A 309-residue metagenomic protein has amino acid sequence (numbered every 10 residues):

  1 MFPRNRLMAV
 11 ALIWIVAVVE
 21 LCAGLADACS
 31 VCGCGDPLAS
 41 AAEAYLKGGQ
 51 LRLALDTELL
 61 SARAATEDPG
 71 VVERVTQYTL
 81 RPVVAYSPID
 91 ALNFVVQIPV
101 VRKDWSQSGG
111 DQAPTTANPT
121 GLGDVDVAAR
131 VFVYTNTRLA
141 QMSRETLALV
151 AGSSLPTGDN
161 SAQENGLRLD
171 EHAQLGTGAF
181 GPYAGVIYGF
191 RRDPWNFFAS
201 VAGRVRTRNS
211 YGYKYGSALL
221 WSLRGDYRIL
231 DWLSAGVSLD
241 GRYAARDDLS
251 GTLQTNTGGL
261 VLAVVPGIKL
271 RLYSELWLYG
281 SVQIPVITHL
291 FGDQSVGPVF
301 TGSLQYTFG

Functional and structural regions predicted by a protein language model:
A23-A64, T137-A148, D159-A162, G309: Outer-membrane beta-barrel biogenesis signature
E43, L55-T57, P82-Y86, V96 (+7 more regions): Residues on the lipid-exposed face of transmembrane beta-strands in outer-membrane beta-barrel proteins
Q50, V75-T79, L122-A128, T146 (+5 more regions): Transmembrane beta-barrel architecture of outer-membrane proteins
L51, A91-V96, N136-L139, P194-F197 (+2 more regions): Repeated loop/turn-to-beta-strand initiation elements of outer-membrane beta-barrel proteins
L53-S61, V96-V100, L149-L155, V186 (+4 more regions): Transmembrane beta-barrel strands of outer-membrane/channel proteins
E58-T79, N165, L169: Surface-exposed strand-loop-strand hairpins of Gram-negative outer-membrane beta-barrel proteins
A62-D68, G212-G309: Outer membrane beta-barrel transmembrane domains
K103-K214, N256, G309: Outer-membrane pore/translocation modules
